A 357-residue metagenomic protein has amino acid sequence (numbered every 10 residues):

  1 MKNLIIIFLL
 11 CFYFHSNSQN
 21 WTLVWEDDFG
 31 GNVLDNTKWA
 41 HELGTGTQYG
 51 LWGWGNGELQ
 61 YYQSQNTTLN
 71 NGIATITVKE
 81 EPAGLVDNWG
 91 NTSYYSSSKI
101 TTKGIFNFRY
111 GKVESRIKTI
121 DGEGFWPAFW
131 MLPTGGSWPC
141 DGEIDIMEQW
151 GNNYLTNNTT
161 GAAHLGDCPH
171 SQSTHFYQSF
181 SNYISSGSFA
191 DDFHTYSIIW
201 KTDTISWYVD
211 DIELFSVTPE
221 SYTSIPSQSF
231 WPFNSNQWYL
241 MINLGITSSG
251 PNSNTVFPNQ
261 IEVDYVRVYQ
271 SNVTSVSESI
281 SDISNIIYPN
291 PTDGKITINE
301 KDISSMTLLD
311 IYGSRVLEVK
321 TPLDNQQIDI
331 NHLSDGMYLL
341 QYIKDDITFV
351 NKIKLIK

Functional and structural regions predicted by a protein language model:
M1-N20, V276-S277, M337, L355-K357: Bacterial Sec-dependent N-terminal signal peptides
K2, R116-K118, H194, R267 (+2 more regions): Basic side chains
N3, V256-V263, H332, D345-F349: Short glycine/proline-enriched turn or capping motifs at secondary-structure junctions
N17, Q270-I283: Low-complexity, Pro/Thr/Ser/Gly/Ala-rich linker/spacer regions in secreted, extracellular modular proteins
Q19-V273: GH16 jelly-roll
S279-K357: C-terminal outer-membrane/trafficking sorting elements
